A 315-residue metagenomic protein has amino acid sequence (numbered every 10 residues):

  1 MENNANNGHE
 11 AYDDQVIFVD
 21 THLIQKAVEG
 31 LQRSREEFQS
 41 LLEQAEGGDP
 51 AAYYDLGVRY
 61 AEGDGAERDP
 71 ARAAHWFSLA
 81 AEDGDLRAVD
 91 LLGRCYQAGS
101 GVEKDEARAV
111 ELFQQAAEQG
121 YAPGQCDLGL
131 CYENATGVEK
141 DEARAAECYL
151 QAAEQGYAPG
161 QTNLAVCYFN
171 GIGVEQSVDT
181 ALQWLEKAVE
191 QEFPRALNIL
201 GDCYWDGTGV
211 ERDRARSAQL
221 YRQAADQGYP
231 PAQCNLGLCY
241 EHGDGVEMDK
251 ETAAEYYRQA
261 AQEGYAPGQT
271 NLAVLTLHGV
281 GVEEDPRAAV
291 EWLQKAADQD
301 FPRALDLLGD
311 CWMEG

Functional and structural regions predicted by a protein language model:
V16-V19: Short hydrophobic short-linear motifs embedded in intrinsically disordered terminal tails or helical linkers
T21-D64, D202: Alpha-helical segment of the N-proximal tetratricopeptide repeat
G30, E46-D49, E62-D64, D69 (+18 more regions): Short helix-capping/linker turns of helical repeat alpha-solenoids
R33, S40-Q44, G48-A51, A81 (+11 more regions): Alpha-helical tetratricopeptide repeat
D55-E62, L91-A98, D127-N134, V138 (+5 more regions): Hydrophobic face of amphipathic alpha-helices that form TPR/SEL1-like repeat modules and related alpha-solenoid
